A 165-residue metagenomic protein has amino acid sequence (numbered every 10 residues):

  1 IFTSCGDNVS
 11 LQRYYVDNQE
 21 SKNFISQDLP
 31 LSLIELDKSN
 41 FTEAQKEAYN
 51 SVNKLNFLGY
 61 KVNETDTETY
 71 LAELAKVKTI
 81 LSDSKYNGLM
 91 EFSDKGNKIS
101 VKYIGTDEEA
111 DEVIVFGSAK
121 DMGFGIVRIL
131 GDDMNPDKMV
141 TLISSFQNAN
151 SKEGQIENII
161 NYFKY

Functional and structural regions predicted by a protein language model:
F2-S4: C-terminal motif of bacterial Sec signal peptides marking the signal peptidase cleavage site
G6-V9: Bacterial signal peptide processing site
Q12-V77: Early exported N-terminus immediately downstream of N-terminal targeting peptides
F57-T67, I126-D132, S145-Q147: Second-shell loop/turn segments in exported
Y60-A110: Mid-length scaffold segments of soluble, non-membrane domains
E68-L71, D133, D137: Soluble non-cytosolic domains of exported or imported proteins
D107-N135, L142: A short, solvent-exposed beta-edge/loop patch
N135-Y165: C-terminal partner/receptor-binding element of secreted or periplasmic proteins
